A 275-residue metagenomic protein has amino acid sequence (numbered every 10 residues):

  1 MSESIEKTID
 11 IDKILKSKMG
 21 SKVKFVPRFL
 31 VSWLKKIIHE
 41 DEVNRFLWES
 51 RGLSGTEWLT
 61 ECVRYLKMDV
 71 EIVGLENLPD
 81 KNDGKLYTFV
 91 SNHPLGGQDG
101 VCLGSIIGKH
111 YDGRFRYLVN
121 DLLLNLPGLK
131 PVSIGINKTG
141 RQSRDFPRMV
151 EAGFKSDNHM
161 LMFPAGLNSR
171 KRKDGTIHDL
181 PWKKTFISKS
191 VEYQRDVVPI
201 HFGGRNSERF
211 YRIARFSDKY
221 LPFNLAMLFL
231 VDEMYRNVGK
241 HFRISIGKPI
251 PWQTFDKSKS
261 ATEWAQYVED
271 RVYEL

Functional and structural regions predicted by a protein language model:
M1-Y87, Q98-C102, K130: Membrane-anchoring hydrophobic helices of lipid-metabolizing enzymes
E42, K81-D83, Y87-R141: Catalytic core of membrane glycerolipid acyltransferases/transacylases, capturing the structured, soluble-facing
W48, V63-D69, I136-Q142, G175-T176: Short, flexible loop segments at the rims of nucleotide/cofactor-binding pockets, characterized by
K67-V73, Q142-R144, A226-L228: Short gly/ser/thr-rich secondary-structure transition/capping motifs
V73-L75, L118-N120, I136-N137, P249 (+1 more regions): Conserved beta-strand termini and adjacent loop/short-helix elements that scaffold enzyme active sites in alpha/beta
N77-P79, L122-L124, G140, G204-N206 (+1 more regions): Residue-level detector of flexible, active-site-proximal loop/helix-junction positions within diverse enzyme catalytic
R144-L275: Non-catalytic C-terminal accessory region of glycerolipid acyltransferases and related lyso-lipid remodeling enzymes
